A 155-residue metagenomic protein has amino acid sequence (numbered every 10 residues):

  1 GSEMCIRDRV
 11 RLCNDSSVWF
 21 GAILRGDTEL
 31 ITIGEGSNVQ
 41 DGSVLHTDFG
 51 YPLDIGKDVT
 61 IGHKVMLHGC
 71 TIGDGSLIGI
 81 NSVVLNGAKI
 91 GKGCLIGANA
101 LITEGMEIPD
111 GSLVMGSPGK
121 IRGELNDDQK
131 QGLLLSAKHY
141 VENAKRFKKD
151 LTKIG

Functional and structural regions predicted by a protein language model:
G1-I6: Short, small-residue-biased leader/transition segments that mark boundaries at the very start of proteins
R7-D8, D58-T60: Short N-terminal helix-initiation segments at or just after the protein's N-terminus
R7-S16: N-terminal glycine-rich anion-binding loops that anchor highly charged ligand groups
D27, T32-E35, D41-S43, T47 (+2 more regions): Glycine-rich hexapeptide-repeat left-handed beta-helix
